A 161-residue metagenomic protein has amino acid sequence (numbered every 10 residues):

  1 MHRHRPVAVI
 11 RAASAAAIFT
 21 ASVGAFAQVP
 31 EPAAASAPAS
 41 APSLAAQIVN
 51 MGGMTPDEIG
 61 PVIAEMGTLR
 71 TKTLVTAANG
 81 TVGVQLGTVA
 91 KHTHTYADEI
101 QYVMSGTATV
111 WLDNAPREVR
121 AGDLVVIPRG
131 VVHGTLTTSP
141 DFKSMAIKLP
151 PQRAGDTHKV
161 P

Functional and structural regions predicted by a protein language model:
H2-S14: Bacterial N-terminal signal peptides that target proteins for export
P6, A27-V84, K91, K159-P161: A short, N-terminal "cap"/entry segment at the start of jelly-roll beta-barrel domains of the cupin/DSBH fold
R11-G24: Bacterial N-terminal signal peptides
V84-Q85, T95-L112: Short, conserved beta-strand element in jelly-roll/cupin
A90-T95, L136-T137: Short histidine-centered beta-strand/loop micro-motifs that create catalytic or ligand/metal-coordination sites
W111-A115, T138: Short strand-coil-strand connectors
A115-R129: Short acidic-glycine-tyrosine-enriched beta hairpin
R129-G155: Ligand-binding loop in jelly-roll beta-barrel domains
